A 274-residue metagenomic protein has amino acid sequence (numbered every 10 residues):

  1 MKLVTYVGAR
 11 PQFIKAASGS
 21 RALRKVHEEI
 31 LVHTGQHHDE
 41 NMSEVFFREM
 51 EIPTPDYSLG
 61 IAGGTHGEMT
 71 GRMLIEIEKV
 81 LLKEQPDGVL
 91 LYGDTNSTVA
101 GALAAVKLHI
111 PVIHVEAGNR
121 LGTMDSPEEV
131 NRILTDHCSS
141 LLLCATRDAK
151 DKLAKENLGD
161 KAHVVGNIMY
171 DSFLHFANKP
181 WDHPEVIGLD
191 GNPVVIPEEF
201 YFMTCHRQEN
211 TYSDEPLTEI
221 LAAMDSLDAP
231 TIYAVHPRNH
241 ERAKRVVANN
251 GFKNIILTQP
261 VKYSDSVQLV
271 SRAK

Functional and structural regions predicted by a protein language model:
M1-V4, E199: Extreme N-terminal starter segment of soluble prokaryotic enzymes
L3-F13, H206-E215: Short, glycine-rich nucleotide/cofactor-binding loops
V4-V7, F13-A22, V26, F46 (+1 more regions): Active-site and donor-binding regions of nucleotide-sugar-utilizing enzymes
T5, L31-H33, H114, V164 (+2 more regions): Structural beta-sheet core signal
G8-A9, T34-Q36, A117, N167 (+1 more regions): Cofactor-binding loop segments of dinucleotide-utilizing enzymes, especially the Rossmann-like FAD- and NAD(P)+-binding
R24-P55: N-terminal glycine-rich anion-binding loop in soluble enzyme alpha/beta folds
Q36, E44, W181-R272: Donor-nucleotide binding loops and adjacent catalytic segments primarily of GT-B fold Leloir glycosyltransferases
H37-N41, G60, C138-S213: A nucleotide-sugar donor-handling region in carbohydrate enzymes
